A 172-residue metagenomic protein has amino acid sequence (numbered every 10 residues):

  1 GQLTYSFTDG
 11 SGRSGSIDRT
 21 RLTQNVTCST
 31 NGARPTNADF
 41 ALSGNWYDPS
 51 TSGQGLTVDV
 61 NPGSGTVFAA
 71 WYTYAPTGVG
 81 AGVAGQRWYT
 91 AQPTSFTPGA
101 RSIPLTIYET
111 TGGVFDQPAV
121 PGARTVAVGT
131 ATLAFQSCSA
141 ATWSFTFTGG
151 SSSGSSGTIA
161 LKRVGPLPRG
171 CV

Functional and structural regions predicted by a protein language model:
Q2-V172: Mature soluble binding/inhibitory domains
